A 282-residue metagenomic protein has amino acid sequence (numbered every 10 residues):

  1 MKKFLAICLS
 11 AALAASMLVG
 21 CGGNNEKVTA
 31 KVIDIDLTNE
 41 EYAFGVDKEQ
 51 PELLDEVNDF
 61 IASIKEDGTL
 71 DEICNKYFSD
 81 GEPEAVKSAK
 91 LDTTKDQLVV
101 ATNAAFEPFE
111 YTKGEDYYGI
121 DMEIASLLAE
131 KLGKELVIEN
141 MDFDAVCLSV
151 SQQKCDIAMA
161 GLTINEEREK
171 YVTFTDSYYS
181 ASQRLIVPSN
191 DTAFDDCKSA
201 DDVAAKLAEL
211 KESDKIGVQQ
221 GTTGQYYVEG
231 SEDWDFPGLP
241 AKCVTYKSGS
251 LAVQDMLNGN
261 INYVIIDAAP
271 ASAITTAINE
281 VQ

Functional and structural regions predicted by a protein language model:
S16-G20: C-terminal motif of bacterial Sec signal peptides marking the signal peptidase cleavage site
N24-T38, A145-L148, A160-Y171, Y226-G230 (+1 more regions): A ligand-binding cleft/hinge motif common to bilobed small-molecule-binding domains
K27-L54, T93, A104, Y179-V187 (+2 more regions): Periplasmic-binding protein-like
K27-T38, S126, E130, E135-A205: Acidic, polar ligand-binding/catalytic clefts
D36-E82, M122-K131, V187-A205, L210-K211 (+3 more regions): Extended ligand-binding regions for polar small-molecule ligands
Y42, E52-D80, K87, D92-L162 (+2 more regions): Extracytoplasmic small-molecule ligand-binding "clamshell" domains of the periplasmic binding protein/Venus flytrap
T102-F106, E139-D144, Q153-E166, A181 (+4 more regions): Beta->alpha turn/N-cap motifs
T112, A125-K134, A204-E212, Q219-K247 (+1 more regions): Ligand-binding cleft/hinge of the Venus flytrap
